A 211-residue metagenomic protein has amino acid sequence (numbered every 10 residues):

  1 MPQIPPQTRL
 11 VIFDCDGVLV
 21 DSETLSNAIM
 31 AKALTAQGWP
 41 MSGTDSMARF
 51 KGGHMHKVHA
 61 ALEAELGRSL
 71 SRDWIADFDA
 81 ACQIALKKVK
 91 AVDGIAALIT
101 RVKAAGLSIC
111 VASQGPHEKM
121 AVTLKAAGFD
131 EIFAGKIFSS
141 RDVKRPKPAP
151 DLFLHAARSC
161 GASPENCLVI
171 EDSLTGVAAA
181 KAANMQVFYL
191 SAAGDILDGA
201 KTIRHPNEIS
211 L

Functional and structural regions predicted by a protein language model:
M1-R9, T100, P116-L211: Asp-based, Mg2+/Mn2+-dependent phosphohydrolase catalytic module
I4-L107: N-terminal helical cap/lid subdomain that shapes the substrate entry/recognition surface in HAD-like hydrolases
D14, V18, S113, D172: Conserved G/P- and acidic residue-centered "switch" motifs that form tight phosphate/ATP-binding loops in soluble
R49, A112-Q114, I170: Structural motif
A91, A112, R145: Residue-level marker of regulatory loop/turn positions in helix-turn-helix DNA-binding domains and in histidine
C110-V111, Y189: Hydrophobic beta-strand core positions in alpha/beta domains
